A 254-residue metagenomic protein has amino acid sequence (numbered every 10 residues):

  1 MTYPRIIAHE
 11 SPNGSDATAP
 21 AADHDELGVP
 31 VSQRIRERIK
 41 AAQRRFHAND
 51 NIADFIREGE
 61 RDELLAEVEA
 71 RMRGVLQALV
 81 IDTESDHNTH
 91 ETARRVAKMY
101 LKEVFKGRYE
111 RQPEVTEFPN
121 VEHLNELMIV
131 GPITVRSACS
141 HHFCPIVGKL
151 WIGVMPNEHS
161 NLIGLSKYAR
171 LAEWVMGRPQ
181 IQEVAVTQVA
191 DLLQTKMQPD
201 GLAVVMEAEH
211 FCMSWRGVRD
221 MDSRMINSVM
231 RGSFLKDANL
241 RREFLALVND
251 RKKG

Functional and structural regions predicted by a protein language model:
T2-G254: A domain-level signal for the structural core that forms small-molecule/cofactor-binding pockets and catalytic centers
